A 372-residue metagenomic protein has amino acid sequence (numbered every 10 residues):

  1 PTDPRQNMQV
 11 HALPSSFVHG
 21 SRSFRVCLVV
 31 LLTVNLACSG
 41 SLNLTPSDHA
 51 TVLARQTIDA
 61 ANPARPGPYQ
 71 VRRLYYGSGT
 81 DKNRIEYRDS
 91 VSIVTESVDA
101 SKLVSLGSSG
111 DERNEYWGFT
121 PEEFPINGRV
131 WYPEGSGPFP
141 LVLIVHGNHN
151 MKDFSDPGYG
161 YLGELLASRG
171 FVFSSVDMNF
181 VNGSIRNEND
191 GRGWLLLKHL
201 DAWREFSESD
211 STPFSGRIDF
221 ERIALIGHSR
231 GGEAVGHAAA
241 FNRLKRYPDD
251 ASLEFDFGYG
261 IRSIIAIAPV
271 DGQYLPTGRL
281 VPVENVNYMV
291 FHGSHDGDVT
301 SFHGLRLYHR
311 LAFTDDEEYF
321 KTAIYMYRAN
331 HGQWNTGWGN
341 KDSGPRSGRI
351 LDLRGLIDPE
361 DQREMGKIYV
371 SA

Functional and structural regions predicted by a protein language model:
L42-G137: Short conserved active-site loop signatures built around small residues
R129, L141, A167-D177, T322: A fold-wide structural signal in alpha/beta-hydrolase
G137, N187-E233: Gly/Ser-rich "nucleophile elbow"/oxyanion-hole loop immediately N-terminal to the catalytic nucleophile in hydrolases
P138-G147: Short beta-strand element of the alpha/beta-hydrolase
F154-S174: Short amphipathic alpha-helix adjacent to the substrate-entry channel of hydrolases
G232-L244: Short glycine-enriched nucleophile-adjacent loop and the immediately C-terminal alpha-helix near the catalytic center
R246-P269: A conserved short beta-strand
V281-P359: Active-site-adjacent alpha-helix of alpha/beta-hydrolase-fold enzymes
